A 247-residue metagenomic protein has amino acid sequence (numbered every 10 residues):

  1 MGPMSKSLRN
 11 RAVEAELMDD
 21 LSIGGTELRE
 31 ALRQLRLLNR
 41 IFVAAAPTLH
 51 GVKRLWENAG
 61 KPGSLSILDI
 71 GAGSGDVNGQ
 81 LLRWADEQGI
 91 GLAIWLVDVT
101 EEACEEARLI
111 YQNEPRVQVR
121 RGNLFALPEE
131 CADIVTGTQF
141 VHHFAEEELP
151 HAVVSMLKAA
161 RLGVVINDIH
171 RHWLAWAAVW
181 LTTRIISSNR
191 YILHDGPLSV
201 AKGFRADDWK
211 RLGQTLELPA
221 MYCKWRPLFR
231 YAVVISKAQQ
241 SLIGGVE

Functional and structural regions predicted by a protein language model:
M1-L21: N-terminal auxiliary segments of SAM/dcSAM-dependent transferases
L21, G25-A59: Class I SAM-dependent methyltransferase Rossmann-like catalytic core, especially the SAM/SAH-binding loop
L68, S74-A126: Class I SAM-dependent methyltransferase SAM/SAH-binding core
T136: A conserved beta-strand element that flanks and buttresses the S-adenosyl-L-methionine
F144-M156: A short, conserved alpha-helix within the catalytic core of class I
A160-I169: Conserved beta-strand signature within the Rossmann-like core of class I S-adenosyl-L-methionine
I169-Q214, Y222: C-terminal alpha-helical "lid/dimerization" subdomain adjacent to the S-adenosyl-L-methionine
K202, A206-I243, E247: Conserved Class I S-adenosyl-L-methionine
